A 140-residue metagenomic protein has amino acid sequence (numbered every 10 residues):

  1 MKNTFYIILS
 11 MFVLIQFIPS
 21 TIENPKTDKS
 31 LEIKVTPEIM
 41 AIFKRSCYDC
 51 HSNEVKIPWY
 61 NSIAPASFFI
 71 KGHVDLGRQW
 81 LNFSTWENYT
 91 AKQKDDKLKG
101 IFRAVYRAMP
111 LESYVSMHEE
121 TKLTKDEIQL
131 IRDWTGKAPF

Functional and structural regions predicted by a protein language model:
M1-I33, T135-F140: Post-cleavage N-terminal segment of exported redox proteins
K34-Y48, I70: Sequence/structural segment immediately N-terminal to covalent heme-attachment motifs in c-type and related
P37, A41, K92, T121-D126: Soluble non-cytosolic domains of exported or imported proteins
F43-E54, M109, I131: The canonical Cys-X-X-Cys-His
W59-P65: Short cysteine/histidine-rich zinc-coordinating motifs and their immediately flanking basic loops
F68-M117: Extracytoplasmic electron-transfer domains, predominantly the class I c-type cytochrome c fold
R107-A108, V115, E119-F140: C-terminal capping alpha-helices of c-type cytochrome domains
